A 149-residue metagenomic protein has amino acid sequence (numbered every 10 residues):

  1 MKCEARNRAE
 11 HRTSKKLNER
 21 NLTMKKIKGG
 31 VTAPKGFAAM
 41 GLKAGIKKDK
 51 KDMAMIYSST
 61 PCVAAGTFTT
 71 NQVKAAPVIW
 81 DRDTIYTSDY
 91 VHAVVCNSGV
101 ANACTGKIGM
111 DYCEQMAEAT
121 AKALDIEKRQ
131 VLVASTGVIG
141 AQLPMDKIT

Functional and structural regions predicted by a protein language model:
R20-N71: N-terminal amphipathic/basic leader segments beginning at the initiator methionine
D49-D52, K74-A75, S88-A93, I126-Q130: Short coil/turn connectors at secondary-structure junctions
I56-Y57, V95-N97, V133-S135: Short beta-strand segments
V63, F68-Y86: Glycine-rich oxoanion-binding loops at beta->alpha junctions
T67, G106-G109, Q142-K147: Short acidic, glycine/serine/threonine-rich loops at helix termini
V95-D125: Alpha-helical support elements that line or immediately flank enzyme active sites and cofactor-binding pockets
E114-Q115, A119-T149: Glycine-rich, mobile lid/loop segments that gate access to catalytic sites or pores
